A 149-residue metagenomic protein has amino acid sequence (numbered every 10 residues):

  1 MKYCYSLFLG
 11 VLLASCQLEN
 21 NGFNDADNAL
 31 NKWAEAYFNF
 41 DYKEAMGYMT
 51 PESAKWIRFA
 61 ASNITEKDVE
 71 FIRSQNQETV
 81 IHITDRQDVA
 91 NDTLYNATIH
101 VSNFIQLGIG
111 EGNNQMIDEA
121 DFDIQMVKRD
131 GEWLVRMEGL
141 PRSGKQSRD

Functional and structural regions predicted by a protein language model:
M1-Q17: Sec-dependent bacterial lipoprotein signal peptides
L7, N21-N24, I117: Residue-level detector of secondary-structure boundary/capping sites
S15-N39, G47: Short, low-complexity N-terminal intrinsically disordered segments enriched in polar/charged residues
G22-F23, R73-S74, G110-N114: Intrinsically disordered, low-complexity segments enriched in polar/charged residues with Gly/Pro, especially when
D27, Y42-I105: Short solvent-exposed beta->alpha transition segments
D88-D149: Exposed beta-sheet edge and beta->alpha loop/turn motif
